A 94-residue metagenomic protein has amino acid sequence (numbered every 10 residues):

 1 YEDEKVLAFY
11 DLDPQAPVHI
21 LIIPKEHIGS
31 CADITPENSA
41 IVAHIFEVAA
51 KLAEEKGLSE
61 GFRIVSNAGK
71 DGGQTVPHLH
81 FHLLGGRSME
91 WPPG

Functional and structural regions predicted by a protein language model:
Y1-G94: HIT superfamily nucleotide-processing domains
